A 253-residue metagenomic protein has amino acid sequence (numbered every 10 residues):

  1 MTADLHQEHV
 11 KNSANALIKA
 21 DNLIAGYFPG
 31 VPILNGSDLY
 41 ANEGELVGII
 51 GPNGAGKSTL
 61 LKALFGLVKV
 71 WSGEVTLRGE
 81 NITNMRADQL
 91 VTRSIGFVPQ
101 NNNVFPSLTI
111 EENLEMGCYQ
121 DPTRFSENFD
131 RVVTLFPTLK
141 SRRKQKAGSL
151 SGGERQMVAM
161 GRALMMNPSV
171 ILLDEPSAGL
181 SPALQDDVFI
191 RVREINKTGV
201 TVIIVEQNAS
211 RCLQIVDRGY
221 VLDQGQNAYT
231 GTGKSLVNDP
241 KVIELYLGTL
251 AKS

Functional and structural regions predicted by a protein language model:
T2-S253: Glycine-rich phosphate-binding loops of nucleotide-dependent enzymes
